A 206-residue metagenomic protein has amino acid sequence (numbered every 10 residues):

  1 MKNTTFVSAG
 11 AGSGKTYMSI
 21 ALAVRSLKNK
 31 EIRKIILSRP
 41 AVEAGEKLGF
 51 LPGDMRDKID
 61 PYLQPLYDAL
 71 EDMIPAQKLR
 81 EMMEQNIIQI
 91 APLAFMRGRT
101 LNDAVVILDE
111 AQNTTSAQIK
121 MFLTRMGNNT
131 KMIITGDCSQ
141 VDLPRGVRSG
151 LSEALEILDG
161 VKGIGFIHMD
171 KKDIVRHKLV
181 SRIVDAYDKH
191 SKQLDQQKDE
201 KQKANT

Functional and structural regions predicted by a protein language model:
M1-T16: P-loop NTPase Walker
V7, Y17-L108, Q112-T206: Conserved helicase motor core of SF1/SF2 NTP-dependent helicases
